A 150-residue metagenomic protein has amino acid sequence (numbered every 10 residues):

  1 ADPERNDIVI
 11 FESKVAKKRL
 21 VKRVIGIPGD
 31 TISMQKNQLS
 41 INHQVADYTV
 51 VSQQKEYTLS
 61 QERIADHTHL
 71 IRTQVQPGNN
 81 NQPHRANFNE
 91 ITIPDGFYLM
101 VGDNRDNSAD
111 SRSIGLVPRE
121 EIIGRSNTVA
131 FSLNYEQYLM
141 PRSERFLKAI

Functional and structural regions predicted by a protein language model:
A1-I150: Soluble "head" domains of membrane/secretory-pathway proteins
